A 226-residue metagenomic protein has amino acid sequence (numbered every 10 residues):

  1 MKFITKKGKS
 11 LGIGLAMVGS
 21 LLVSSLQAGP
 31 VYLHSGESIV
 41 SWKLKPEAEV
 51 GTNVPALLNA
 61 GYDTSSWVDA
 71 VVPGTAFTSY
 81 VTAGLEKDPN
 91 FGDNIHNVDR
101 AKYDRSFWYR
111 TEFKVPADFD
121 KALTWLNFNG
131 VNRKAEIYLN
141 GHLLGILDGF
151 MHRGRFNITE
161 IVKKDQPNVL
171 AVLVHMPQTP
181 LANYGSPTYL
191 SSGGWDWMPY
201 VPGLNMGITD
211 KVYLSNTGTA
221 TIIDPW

Functional and structural regions predicted by a protein language model:
K2-L15: Bacterial N-terminal signal peptides that target proteins for export
G12-S24: Bacterial N-terminal signal peptides
L26-A28: Boundary at the C-terminal end of the N-terminal hydrophobic targeting segment
P30-E47, N59-V71: Mature N-terminal segment immediately following signal peptide/propeptide cleavage in secreted/periplasmic
G36, K43-E49, A83, D99 (+1 more regions): Accessory beta-strand-rich segments of carbohydrate-active enzymes
K45-P55, T75-V81: Short, solvent-exposed loop/turn elements at domain surfaces
E49-V50, S65, T75, G92-H96 (+2 more regions): Carbohydrate-interacting regions of secretory-pathway proteins
T78-A101: Surface-exposed, low-complexity/disordered Ser/Thr/Gly/Pro/Asn-rich loops and linkers
